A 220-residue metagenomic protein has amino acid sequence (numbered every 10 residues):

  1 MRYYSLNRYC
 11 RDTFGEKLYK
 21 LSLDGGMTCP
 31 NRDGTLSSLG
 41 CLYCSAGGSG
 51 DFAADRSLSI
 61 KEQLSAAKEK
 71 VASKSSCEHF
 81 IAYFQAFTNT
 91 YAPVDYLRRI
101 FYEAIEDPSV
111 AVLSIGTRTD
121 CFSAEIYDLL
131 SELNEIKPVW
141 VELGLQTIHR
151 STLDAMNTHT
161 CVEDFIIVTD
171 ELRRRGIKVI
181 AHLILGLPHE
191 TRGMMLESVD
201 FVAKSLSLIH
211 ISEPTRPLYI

Functional and structural regions predicted by a protein language model:
M1-L42, A46-I81: N-terminal [4Fe-4S]-dependent radical SAM core
Y19-L23, F80-A82, L113-I115, V139-L143 (+2 more regions): Hydrophobic faces of well-ordered beta-strands that scaffold small-molecule active sites in alpha/beta enzyme cores
G47-A67, K74-V94, S109-F122, P138-D164: Core AdoMet radical
L64, L97, I126, C161 (+3 more regions): Aromatic/hydrophobic pocket-lining residues that form the small-molecule binding cavity in soluble enzyme cores
A72, F101-P108, L130-P138, D170-R174: Acidic (Asp/Glu)-rich catalytic clusters
R150, L172-G193: Conserved strand-turn element in the central/C-terminal portion of the radical SAM core barrel that lines
H189-A203: Catalytic cores of alpha/beta
I209, E213-I220: Single conserved hydrophobic/aromatic residue that forms the stacking wall/gate of nucleotide- or nucleobase-binding
